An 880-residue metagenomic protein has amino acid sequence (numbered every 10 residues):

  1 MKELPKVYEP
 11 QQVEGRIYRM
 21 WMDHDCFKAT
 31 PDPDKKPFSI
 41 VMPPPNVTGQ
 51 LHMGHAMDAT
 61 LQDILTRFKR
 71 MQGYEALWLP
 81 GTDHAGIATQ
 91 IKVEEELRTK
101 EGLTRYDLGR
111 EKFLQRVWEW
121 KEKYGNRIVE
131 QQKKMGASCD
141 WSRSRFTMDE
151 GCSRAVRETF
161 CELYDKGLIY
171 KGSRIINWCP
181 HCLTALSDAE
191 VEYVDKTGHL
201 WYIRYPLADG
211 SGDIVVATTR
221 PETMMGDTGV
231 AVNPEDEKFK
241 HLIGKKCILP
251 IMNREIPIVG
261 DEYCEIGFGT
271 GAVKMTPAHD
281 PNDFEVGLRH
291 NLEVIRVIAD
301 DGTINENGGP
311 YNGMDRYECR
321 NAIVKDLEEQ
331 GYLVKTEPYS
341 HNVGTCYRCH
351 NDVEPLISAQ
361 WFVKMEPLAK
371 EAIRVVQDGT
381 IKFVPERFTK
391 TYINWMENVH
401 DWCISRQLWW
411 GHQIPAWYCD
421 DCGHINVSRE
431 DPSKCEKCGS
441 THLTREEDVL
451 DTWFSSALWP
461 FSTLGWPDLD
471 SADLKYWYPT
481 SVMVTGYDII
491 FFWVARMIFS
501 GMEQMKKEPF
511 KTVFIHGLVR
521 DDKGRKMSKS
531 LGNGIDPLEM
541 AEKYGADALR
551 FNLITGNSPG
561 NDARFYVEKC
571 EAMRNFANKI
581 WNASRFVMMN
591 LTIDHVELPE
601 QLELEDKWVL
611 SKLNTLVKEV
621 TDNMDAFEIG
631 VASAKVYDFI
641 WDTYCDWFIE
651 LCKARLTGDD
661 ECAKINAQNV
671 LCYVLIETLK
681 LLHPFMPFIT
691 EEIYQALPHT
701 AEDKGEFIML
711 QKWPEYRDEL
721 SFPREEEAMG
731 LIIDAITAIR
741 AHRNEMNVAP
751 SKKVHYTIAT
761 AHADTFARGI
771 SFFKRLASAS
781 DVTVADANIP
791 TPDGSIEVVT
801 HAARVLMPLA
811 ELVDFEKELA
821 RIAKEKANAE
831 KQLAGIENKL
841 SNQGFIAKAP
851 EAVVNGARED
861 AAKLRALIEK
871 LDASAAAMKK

Functional and structural regions predicted by a protein language model:
M1-M53, A76, V334, Y347 (+1 more regions): Non-catalytic terminal extensions that flank enzyme cores
K2, V7, R16, M20-H24 (+12 more regions): Residue patterns forming the tRNA-binding/recognition surfaces of aminoacyl-tRNA synthetases and related DALR
P31-V93, T147, V156, V216-T218 (+6 more regions): N-terminal catalytic cores of NTP/NDP-binding nucleotidyl/phosphoryl-transfer enzymes
P33-K35, P43-P44, L77-Q90, S144-C152 (+3 more regions): Short, solvent-exposed turn/loop segments enriched in Gly/Ser/Thr/Pro and often Arg
A56-I64, I214-K246, V273-D280, H290-R296 (+4 more regions): Extended active-site and interfacial segments that coordinate phosphate-rich ligands in large catalytic machineries
R67-E75, E96-Y106, E130, K134-C139 (+17 more regions): Secondary-structure transition/capping motifs at alpha-helix termini and the adjoining loop/turn into the next element
Y202, N394-F454, L458, E503-A546 (+2 more regions): Feature 926 captures the class I aminoacyl-tRNA synthetase adenylation module centered on the KMSKS loop
N253-V259, E447-Y478, D642, D646-I649: Active-site-adjacent "gating/activation" loops or surface patches in catalytic cores
